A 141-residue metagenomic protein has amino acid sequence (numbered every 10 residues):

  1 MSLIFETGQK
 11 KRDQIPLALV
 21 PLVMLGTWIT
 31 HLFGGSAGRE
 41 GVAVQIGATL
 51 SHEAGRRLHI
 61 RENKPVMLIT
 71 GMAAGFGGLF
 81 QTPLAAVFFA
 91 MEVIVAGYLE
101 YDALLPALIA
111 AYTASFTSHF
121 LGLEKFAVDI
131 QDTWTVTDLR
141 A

Functional and structural regions predicted by a protein language model:
M1-A141: Alpha-helical transmembrane segments and immediately membrane-proximal extracytoplasmic
